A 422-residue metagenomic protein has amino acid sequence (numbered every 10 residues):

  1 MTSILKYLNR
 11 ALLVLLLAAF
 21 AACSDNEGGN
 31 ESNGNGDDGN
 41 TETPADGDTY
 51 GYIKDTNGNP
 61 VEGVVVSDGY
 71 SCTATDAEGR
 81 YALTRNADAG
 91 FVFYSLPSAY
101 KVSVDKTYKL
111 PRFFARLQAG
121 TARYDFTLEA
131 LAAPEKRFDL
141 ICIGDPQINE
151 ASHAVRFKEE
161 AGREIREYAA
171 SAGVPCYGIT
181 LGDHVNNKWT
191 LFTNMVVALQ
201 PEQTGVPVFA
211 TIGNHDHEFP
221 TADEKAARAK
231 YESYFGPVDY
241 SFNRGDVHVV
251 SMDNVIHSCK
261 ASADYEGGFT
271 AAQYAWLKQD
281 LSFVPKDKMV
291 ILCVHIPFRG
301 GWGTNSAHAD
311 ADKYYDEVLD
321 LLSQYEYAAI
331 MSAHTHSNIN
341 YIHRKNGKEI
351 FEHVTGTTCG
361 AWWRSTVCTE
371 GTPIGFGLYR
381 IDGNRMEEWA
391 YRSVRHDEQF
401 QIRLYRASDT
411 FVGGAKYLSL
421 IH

Functional and structural regions predicted by a protein language model:
A18-Y50: Bacterial Sec-dependent N-terminal signal peptides
T41-P44, D48, A99-W189: N-terminal active-site segment of His-dependent metallophosphoesterases
D46-Y50, D55-Y70, A87-A89: Short, ordered, surface-exposed loop/turn motifs in non-cytosolic proteins
Y70-N86: Short, acidic Ser/Thr/Gly-rich low-complexity loop/linker segments typical of extracellular and cell-surface proteins
P97-K106, L110-G120, T190-V284, A309 (+2 more regions): Extended active-site neighborhood of metal-dependent phosphoesterases/phosphodiesterases
L281-S306: Short acidic, glycine-rich surface-loop motifs adjacent to enzyme active sites
D382-L418: Short, compositionally biased P/S/T/A/G/V-rich stretches that sit at domain boundaries
H422: Conserved small/polar residues in nucleotide/adenosyl-binding loops
